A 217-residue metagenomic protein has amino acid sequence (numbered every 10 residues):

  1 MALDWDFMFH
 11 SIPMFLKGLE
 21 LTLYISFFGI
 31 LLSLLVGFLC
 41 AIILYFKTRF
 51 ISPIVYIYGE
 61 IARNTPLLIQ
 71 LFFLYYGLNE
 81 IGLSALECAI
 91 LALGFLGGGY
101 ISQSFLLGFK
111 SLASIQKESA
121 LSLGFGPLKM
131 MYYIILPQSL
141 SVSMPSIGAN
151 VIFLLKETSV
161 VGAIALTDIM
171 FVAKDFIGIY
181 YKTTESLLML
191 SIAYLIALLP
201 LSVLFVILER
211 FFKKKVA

Functional and structural regions predicted by a protein language model:
M1-A217: Transmembrane alpha-helices and adjacent helix-loop boundaries
